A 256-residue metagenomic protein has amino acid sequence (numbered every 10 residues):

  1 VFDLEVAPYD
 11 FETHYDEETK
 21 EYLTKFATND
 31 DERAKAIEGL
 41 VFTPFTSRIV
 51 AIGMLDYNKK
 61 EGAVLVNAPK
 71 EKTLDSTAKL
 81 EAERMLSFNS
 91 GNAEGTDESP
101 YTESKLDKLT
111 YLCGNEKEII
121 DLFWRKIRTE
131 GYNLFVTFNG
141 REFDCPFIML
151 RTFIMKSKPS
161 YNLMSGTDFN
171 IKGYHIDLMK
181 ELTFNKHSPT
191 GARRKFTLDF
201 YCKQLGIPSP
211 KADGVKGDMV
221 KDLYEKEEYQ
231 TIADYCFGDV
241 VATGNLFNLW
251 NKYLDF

Functional and structural regions predicted by a protein language model:
V1-I49, Y57: Entry/capping segment at the start of metal-dependent catalytic domains with acidic active-site entry clusters
T13-Y22, K72-R84: Internal, charge-rich low-complexity segments
S47-V50, L55-K79, F88-N89, Y101-E116 (+4 more regions): Metal-dependent phosphoesterase core characteristic of DEDDh/y 3'-5' exonuclease domains
